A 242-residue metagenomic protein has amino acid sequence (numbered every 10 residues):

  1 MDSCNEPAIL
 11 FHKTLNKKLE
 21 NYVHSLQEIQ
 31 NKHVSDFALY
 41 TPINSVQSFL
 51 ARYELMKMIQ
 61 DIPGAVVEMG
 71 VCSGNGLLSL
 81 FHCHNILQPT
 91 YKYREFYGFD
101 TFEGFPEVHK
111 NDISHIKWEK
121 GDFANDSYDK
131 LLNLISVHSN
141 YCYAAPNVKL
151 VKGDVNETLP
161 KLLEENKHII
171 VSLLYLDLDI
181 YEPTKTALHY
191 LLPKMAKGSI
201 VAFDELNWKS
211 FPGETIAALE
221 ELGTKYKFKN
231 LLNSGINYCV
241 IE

Functional and structural regions predicted by a protein language model:
M1-N16: N-terminal auxiliary segments of SAM/dcSAM-dependent transferases
H12-I43, Q60, G64-E242: S-adenosylmethionine/decaboxylated-SAM
S45, F49-R52, L77: Short alpha-helical patches at coil-to-helix transitions and adjacent helical residues in well-structured domains
L50-D61: Conserved alpha-helix/loop element of class I SAM-dependent methyltransferases that forms part of the SAM/SAH-binding
